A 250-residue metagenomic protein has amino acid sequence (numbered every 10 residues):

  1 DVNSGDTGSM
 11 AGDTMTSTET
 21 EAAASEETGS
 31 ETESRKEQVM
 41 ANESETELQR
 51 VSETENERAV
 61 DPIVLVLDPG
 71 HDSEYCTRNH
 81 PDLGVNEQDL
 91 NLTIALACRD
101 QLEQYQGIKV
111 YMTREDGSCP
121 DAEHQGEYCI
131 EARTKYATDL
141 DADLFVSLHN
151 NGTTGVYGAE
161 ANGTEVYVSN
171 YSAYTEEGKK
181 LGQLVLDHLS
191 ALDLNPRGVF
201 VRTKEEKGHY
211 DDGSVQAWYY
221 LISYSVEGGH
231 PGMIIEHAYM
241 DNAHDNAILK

Functional and structural regions predicted by a protein language model:
D1-I63: N-terminal, intrinsically disordered, polar/charged segments of Gram-positive cell-envelope systems that serve as
G5-M10, S17, T46, D72 (+5 more regions): A generic signature of intrinsically disordered, low-complexity regions enriched in glycine/proline and charged/polar
P62-V85: Short glycine-rich His-centered loop
V85, L92-K250: Active-site-proximal helix/loop segments of hydrolytic enzymes
